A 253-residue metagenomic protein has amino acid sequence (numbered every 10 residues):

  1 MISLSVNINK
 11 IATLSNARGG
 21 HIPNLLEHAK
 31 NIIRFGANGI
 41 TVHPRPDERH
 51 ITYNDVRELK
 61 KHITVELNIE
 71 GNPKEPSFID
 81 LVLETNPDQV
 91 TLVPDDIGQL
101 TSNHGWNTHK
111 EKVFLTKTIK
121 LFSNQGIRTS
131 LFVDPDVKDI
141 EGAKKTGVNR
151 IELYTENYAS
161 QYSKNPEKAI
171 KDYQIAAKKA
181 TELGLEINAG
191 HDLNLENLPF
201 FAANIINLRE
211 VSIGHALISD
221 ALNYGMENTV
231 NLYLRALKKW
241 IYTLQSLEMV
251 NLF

Functional and structural regions predicted by a protein language model:
M1-N68, P73-K74, L81-P87, G142-K145 (+1 more regions): Conserved N-terminal beta1-alpha1 strand-loop-helix module at the mouth
I2-I8, I40-V42, L67-G71, V90-L92 (+4 more regions): Hydrophobic faces of well-ordered beta-strands that scaffold small-molecule active sites in alpha/beta enzyme cores
R49-G71, K110-I127, K168-A189, Y233: Alpha-helix-loop-beta-strand connector modules within alpha/beta enzyme cores
H50, I69-E75, L131-V137, A189-E196: Glycine-rich beta-to-alpha transition loops that act as phosphate-gripper elements at the mouths of alpha/beta enzyme
E75-E84, D136-T146, L193-L208: Catalytic cores of alpha/beta
L92-Q99, R150-Q161, L208-M226: Glycine-rich phosphate-binding active-site loops on the catalytic face of alpha/beta enzymes
H104, N165, D220-I241: C-terminal helical cap(s) of enzyme catalytic domains, especially alpha/beta-barrels
R128-A180: Histidine/lysine/aspartate-rich catalytic loop segments that bind and position anionic ligands
